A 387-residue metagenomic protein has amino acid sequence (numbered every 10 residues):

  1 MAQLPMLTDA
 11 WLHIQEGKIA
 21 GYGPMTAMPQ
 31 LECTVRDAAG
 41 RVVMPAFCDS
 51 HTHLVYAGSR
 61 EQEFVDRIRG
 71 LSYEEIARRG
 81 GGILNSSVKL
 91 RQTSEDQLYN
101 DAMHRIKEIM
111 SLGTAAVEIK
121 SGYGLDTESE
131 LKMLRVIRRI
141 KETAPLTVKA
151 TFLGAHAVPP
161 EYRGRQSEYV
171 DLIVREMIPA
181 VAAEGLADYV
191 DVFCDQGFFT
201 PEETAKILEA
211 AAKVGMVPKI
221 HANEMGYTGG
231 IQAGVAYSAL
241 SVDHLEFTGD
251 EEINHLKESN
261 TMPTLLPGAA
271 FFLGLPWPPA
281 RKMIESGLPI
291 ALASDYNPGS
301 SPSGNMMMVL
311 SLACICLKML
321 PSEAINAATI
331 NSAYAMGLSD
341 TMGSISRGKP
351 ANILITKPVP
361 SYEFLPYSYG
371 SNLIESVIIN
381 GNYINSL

Functional and structural regions predicted by a protein language model:
M1-P29: N-terminal metal-binding scaffold of metallo-dependent hydrolase/deaminase domains
L7, S346-K349: Residue-level recognition of short, solvent-exposed, well-ordered loop/turn junctions that link secondary-structure
L12, G17, G40, H51 (+13 more regions): Divalent metal-coordination and catalytic microenvironments
C33-D37, V377: Conserved beta-strand scaffold positions in the cores of enzyme catalytic domains, especially in NTP/NDP-utilizing
A38-D101: Metal-associated gating/positioning segment near the N- to mid-region
S86-D101, K107, A115-T228: Metal-coordinating catalytic core of metallo-dependent amide/deamination hydrolases
V217, Y227-S344, T356-P358, Y362-E363 (+2 more regions): Active-site-adjacent C-terminal substructures of enzyme catalytic domains
N372-L387: Short peripheral tails and domain-boundary helices/loops at the edges of structured domains
